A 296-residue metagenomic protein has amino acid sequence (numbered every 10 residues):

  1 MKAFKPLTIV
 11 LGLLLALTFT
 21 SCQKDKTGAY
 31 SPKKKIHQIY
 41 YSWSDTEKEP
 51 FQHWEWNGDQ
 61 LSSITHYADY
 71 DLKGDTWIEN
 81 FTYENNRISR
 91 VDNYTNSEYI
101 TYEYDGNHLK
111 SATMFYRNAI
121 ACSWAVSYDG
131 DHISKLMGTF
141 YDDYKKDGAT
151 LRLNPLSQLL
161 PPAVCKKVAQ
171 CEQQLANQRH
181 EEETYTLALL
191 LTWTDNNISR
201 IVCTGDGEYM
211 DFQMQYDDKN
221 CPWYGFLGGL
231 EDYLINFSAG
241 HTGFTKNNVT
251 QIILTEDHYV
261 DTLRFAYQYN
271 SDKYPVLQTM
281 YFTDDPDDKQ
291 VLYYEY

Functional and structural regions predicted by a protein language model:
M1-I9: Bacterial N-terminal signal peptides that target proteins for export
L11-L14: Repetitive helical segments and hydrophobic/amphipathic motifs
T18-S21: C-terminal motif of bacterial Sec signal peptides marking the signal peptidase cleavage site
K24-Y296: Buried hydrophobic residues that stabilize the cores of well-folded domains
